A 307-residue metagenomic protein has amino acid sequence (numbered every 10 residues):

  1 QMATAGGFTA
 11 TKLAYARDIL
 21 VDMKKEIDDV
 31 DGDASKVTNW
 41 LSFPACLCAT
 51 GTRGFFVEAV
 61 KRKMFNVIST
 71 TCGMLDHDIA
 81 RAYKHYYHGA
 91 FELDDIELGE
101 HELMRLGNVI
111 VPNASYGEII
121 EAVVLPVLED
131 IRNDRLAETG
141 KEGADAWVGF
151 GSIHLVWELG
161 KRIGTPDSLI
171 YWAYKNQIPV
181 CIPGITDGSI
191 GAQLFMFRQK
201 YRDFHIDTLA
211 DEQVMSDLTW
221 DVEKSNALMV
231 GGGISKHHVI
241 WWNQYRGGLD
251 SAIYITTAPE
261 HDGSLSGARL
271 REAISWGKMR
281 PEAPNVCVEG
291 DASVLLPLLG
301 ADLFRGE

Functional and structural regions predicted by a protein language model:
Q1, Y15, D217, K224 (+1 more regions): C-terminal functional extensions of proteins
Q1-V30: N-terminal glycine-rich anion-binding loop in soluble enzyme alpha/beta folds
A3, T38-C46, I68-T71, A227-L228: Short glycine-rich or small-residue beta-strand-to-loop segments that form or flank ligand, phosphate, metal/Fe-S
F43-R53, G73-H77, I163, T186-G188 (+1 more regions): Gly/Ser/Thr-rich loops at beta-strand to alpha-helix junctions that form or flank small-molecule/cofactor-binding
G51-G54, I79-H85, G191-M196, V239-W242 (+1 more regions): Short acidic, glycine/serine/threonine-rich loops at helix termini
V57-I120: A generic, well-ordered mixed alpha/beta core segment in the N-terminal half of proteins
E97-S189: Ligand-binding beta-strand-loop-alpha-helix segment within the catalytic cores of soluble metabolic enzymes
C181-A227: Active-site rim loops that border cofactor/substrate pockets in soluble metabolic enzymes
